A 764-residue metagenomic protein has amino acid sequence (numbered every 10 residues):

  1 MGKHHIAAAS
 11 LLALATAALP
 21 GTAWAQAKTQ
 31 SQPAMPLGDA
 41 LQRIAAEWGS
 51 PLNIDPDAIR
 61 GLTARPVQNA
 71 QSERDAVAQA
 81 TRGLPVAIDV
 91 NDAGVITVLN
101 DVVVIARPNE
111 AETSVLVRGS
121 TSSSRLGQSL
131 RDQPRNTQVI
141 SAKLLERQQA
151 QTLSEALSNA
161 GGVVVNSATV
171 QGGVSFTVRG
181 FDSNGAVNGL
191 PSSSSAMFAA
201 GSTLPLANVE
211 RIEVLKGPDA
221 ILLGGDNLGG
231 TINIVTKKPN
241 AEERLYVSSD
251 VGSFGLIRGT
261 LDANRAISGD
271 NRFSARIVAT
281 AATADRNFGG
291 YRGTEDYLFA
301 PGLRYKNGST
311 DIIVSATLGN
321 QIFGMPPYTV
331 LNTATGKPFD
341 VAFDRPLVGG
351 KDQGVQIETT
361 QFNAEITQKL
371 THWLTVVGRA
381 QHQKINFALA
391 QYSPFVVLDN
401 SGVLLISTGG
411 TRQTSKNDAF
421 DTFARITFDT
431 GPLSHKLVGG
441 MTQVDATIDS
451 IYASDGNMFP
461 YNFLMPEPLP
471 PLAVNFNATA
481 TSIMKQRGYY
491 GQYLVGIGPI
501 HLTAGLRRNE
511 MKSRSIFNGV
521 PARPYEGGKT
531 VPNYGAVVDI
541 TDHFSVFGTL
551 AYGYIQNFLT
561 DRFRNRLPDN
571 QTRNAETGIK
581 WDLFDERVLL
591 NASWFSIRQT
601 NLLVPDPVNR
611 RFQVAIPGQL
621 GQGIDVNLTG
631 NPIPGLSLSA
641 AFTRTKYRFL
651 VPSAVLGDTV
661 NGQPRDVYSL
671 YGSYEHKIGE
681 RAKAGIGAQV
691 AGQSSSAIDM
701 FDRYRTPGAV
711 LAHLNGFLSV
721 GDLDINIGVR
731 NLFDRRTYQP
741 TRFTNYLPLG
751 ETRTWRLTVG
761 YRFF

Functional and structural regions predicted by a protein language model:
P51, D101-E242, T577: Acidic, small-polar-rich N-terminal luminal/periplasmic segments of exported/outer-membrane proteins
N208-E210, I221-P301, Y305-D311, T360 (+1 more regions): Outer-membrane beta-barrel translocator/receptor signature
A284-R286, A300-T367, K384-S415, N457-S482 (+2 more regions): Acidic/polar loop-and-plug regions of large Gram-negative outer-membrane beta-barrel proteins
R304, S415-N417, T430-A446, A480-Q599 (+2 more regions): Structural signature of Gram-negative outer-membrane beta-barrels, strongest in the C-terminal barrel of TonB-dependent
F362-I385, I406-F517: Face-selective signature of the C-terminal outer-membrane beta-barrel domain
T367-K369, T375-Q381, I385-Q391, Q571-N631 (+1 more regions): Membrane-embedded beta-barrel scaffold of Gram-negative outer-membrane proteins
K436-L437, N661-F764: Conserved C-terminal beta-signal and adjacent last beta-strands/turns of outer-membrane beta-barrel proteins
P499, S596, A615-M700, T758-R762: Gram-negative outer-membrane beta-barrel transporters
